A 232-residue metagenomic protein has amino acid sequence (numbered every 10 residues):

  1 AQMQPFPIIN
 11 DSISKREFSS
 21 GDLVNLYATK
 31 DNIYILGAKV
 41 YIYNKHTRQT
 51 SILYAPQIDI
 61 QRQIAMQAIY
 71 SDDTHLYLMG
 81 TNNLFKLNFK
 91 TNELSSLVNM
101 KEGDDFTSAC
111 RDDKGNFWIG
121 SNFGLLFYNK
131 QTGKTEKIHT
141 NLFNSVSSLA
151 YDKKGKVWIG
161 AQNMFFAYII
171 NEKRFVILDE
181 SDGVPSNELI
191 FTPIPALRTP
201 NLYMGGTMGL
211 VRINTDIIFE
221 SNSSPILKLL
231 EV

Functional and structural regions predicted by a protein language model:
A1-Q2, N44-R48, N88-N92, N129-G133 (+2 more regions): Short loop/turn segments that connect beta-strands within beta-propeller blades
N10-D22, I58-R62, M100-T107, F123 (+2 more regions): Residue-level "micro-hotspots" composed of small/polar
S12, N32, T50, D73-T74 (+3 more regions): Coil residues (strongly favoring Ser/Thr
Y27-D31, Y70-T74, R111-K114, Y151-K154 (+1 more regions): Residue-level detector of Asp-centered blade-edge/turn motifs that repeat once per structural unit in beta-propeller
N32-I35, H75-L78, N116-I119, K156-I159 (+1 more regions): Conserved beta-propeller blade signature
G37-K39, T81-N82, K114, N122-F123 (+3 more regions): Surface-exposed loop/turn positions within WD40 beta-propeller blades
Y41, F85, L126-F127, F166-A167 (+1 more regions): WD40 beta-propeller blade core
